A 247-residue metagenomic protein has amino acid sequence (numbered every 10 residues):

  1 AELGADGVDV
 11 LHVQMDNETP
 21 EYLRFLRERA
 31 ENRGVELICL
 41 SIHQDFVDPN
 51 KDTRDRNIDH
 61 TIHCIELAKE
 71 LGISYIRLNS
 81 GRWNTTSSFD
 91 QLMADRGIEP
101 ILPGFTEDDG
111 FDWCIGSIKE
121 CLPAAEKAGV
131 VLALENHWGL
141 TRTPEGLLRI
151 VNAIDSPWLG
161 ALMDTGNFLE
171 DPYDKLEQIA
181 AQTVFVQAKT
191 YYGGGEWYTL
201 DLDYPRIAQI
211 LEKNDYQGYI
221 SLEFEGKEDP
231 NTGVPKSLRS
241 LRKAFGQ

Functional and structural regions predicted by a protein language model:
A1-G4, G72, K119, P123 (+2 more regions): Histidine-acidic metal/acid-base catalytic patches
D9, C39-S41, R77, A133 (+2 more regions): Conserved beta-strand positions in the central sheet of alpha/beta enzyme cores
D9-R27, R82-S87: Glycine-rich, proline-tolerant flexible connector loops at the mouths of alpha/beta enzymes
H12-Q14, Q44-F46, S80-N84, W138-L140 (+3 more regions): Active-site-proximal loop/turn and secondary-structure-junction residues that shape catalytic pockets, frequently
N17-E18, R56, W113, G139 (+2 more regions): Residues that cap or flank secondary-structure elements
E18-R24, N50-N57, P230-V234: Metal-dependent catalytic neighborhoods of phosphoester/phosphodiester hydrolases
R29-E36, V47-G160: Active-site acidic/histidine proton-transfer and metal-coordination neighborhood in alpha/beta enzyme cores
G34, S41, S80-R82, T183 (+2 more regions): Short, small-residue-rich loop/turn micro-motifs
